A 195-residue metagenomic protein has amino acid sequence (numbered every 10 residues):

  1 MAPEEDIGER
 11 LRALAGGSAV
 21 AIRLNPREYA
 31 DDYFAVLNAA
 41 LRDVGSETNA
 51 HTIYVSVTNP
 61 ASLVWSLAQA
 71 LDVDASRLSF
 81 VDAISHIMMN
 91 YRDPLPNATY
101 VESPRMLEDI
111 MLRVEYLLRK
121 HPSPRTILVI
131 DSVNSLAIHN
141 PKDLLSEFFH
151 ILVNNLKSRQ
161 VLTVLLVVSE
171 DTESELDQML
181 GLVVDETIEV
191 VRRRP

Functional and structural regions predicted by a protein language model:
M1-L67: Glycine-rich P-loop/Walker A and Walker A-like loops and their local beta1-loop-alpha1 context in P-loop NTPases
D6, G17, A70-Y100: Nucleotide-state-sensitive switch-loop elements of NTP-binding domains
I22, Y54, V129-I130, V161-S169: Structural recognition of the conserved hydrophobic beta-strand(s) that form the central parallel beta-sheet of P-loop
P26-D31, P60-S62, I87, N134-K142 (+1 more regions): Short acidic, S/G/P-rich loop/turn micro-motifs used as interaction or catalytic elements
V36-L37, V64-V73, E175-L182: Short, aromatic/basic amphipathic alpha-helical patches
D43, N140, L144-D171: Substrate-engagement module of ASCE P-loop NTPases
M89-I151: Phosphate-binding/switch loop-helix module in NTP-utilizing enzymes
V161-L162, V167-P195: Phosphate-binding/switch region of NTP-binding enzymes
